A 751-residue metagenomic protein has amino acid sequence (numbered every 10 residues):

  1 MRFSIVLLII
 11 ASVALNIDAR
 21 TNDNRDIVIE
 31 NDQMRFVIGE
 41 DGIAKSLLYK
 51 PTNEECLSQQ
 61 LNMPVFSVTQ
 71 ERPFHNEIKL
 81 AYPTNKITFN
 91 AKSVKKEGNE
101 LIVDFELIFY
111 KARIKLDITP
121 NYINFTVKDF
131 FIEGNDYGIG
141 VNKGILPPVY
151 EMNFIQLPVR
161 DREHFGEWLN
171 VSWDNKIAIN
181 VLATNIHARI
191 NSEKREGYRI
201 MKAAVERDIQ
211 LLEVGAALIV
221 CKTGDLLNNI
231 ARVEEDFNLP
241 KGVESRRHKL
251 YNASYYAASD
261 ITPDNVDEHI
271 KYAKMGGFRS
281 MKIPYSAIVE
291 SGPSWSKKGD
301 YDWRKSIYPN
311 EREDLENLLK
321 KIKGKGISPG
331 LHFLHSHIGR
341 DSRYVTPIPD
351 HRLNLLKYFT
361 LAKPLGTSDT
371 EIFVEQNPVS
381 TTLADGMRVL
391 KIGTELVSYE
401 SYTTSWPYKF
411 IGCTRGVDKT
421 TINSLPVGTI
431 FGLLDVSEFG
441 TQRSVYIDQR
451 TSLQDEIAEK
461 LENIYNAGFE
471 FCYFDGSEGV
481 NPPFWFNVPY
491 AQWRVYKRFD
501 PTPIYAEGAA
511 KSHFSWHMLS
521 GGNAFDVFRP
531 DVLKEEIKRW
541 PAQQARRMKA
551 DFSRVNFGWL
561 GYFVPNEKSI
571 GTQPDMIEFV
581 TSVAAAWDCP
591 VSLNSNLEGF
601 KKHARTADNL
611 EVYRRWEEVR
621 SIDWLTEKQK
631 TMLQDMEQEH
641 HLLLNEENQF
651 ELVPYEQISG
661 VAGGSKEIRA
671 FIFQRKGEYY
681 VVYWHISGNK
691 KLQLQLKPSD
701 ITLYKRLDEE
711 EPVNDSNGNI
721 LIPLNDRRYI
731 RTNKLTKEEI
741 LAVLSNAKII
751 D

Functional and structural regions predicted by a protein language model:
M1-I5: Positively charged n-region of N-terminal signal peptides that target proteins for export
L8-I17: Hydrophobic h-region of N-terminal signal peptides that target proteins for export in Gram-negative bacteria
R20-N22: Boundary of Sec targeting at the N-terminus
I29-E290, K305-P309, K321, K325-P329 (+6 more regions): Carbohydrate-recognition beta-sandwich/jelly-roll modules in extracellular/periplasmic carbohydrate-active proteins
C221-L239, I270-S286, D314-L356, P426-G428 (+2 more regions): Glycine-rich, aromatic-flanked loop segments that form ligand/cofactor-binding clefts across common enzyme folds
E244, H248-Y358, D435-A458, E462 (+2 more regions): Aromatic-lined carbohydrate-binding/catalytic grooves of carbohydrate-active enzymes
H335-I422: Autoprocessing Asn-cyclization modules and mimics
Q492-P712, N719-I750: Active-site-proximal substrate-binding groove within the catalytic cores of carbohydrate-active enzymes
